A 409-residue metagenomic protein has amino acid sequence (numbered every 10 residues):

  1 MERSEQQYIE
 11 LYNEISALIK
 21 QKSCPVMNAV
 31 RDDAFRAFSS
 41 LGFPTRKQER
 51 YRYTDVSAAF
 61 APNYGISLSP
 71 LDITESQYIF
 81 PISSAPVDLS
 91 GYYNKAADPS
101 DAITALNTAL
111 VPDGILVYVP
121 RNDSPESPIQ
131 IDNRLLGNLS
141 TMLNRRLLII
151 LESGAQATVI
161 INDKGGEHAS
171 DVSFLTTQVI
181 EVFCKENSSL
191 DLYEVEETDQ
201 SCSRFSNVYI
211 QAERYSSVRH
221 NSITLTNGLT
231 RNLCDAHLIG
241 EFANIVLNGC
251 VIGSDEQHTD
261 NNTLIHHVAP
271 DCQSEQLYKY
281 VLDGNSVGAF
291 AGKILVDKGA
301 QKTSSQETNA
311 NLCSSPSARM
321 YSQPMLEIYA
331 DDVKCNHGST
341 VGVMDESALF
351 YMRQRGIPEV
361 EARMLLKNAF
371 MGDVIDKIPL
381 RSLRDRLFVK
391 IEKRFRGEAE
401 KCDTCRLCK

Functional and structural regions predicted by a protein language model:
M1-V111, P120, L277, D283: N-terminal amphipathic, basic helical "cap/leader" segment at the start of enzyme domains
L18, Y93-I357, K367, M371 (+1 more regions): Conserved beta-strand/loop scaffold segments within soluble protein domains that form the structured core and edges
Y51, L365-L366: Residue-level "edge-of-site" marker
